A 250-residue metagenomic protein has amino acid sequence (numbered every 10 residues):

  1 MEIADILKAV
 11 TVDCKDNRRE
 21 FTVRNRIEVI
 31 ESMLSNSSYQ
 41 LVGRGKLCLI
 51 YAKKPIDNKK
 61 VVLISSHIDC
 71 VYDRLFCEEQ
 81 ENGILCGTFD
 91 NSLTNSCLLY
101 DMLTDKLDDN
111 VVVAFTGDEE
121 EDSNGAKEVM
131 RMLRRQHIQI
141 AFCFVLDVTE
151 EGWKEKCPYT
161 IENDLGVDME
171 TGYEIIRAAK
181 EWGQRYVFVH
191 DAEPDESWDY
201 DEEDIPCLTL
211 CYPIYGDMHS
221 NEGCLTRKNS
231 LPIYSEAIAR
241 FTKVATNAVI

Functional and structural regions predicted by a protein language model:
K8-N58: A non-catalytic alpha/beta surface segment that caps or lines the substrate-entry region of metallo-dependent hydrolase
A9, S32-M33, E174-G183, E236-A248: Generic non-transmembrane alpha-helical segments
N36-R44, E79, E181-V189: Short secondary-structure junctions
L41, V113, C143, C207-T209: Conserved beta-strand scaffold positions in the cores of enzyme catalytic domains, especially in NTP/NDP-utilizing
L49-L93: Catalytic-core environment of secreted peptidases
V71-D73, L85-E170, I176, Q184-D199: Acidic/histidine-rich catalytic neighborhood of metal-dependent amide-processing enzymes
L103-T104, Y215-I250: His/Asp/Glu-rich mid-to-C-terminal helical/loop segments that flank catalytic regions of hydrolases
V189-P232: Functional cleft and adjacent loop/helix regions within the main domain that mediate ligand binding or catalysis
